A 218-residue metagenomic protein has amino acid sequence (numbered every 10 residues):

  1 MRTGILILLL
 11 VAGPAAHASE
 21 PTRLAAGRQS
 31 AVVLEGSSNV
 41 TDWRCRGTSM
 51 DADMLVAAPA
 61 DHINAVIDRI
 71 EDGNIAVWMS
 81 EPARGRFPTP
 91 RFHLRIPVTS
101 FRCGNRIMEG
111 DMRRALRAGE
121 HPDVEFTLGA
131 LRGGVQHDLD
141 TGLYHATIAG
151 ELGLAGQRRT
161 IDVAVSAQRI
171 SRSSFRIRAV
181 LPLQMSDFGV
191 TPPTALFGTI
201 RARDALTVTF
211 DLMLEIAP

Functional and structural regions predicted by a protein language model:
M1-G4: Positively charged n-region of N-terminal signal peptides that target proteins for export
L8-H17: Hydrophobic h-region of N-terminal signal peptides that target proteins for export in Gram-negative bacteria
H17-P218: Low-complexity, acidic/polar, glycine-enriched regions of mature
